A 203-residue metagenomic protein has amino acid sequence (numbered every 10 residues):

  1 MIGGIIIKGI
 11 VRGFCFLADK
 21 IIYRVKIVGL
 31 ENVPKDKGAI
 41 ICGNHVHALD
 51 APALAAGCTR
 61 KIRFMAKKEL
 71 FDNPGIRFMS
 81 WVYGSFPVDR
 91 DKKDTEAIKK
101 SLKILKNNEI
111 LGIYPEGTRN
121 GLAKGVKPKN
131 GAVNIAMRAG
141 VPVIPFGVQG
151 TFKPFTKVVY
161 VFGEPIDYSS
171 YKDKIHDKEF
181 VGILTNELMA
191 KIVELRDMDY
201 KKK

Functional and structural regions predicted by a protein language model:
I2, I6, I98-K203: Non-catalytic C-terminal accessory region of glycerolipid acyltransferases and related lyso-lipid remodeling enzymes
K8-G9, G13, K20, V33-K92 (+1 more regions): Catalytic core of membrane glycerolipid acyltransferases/transacylases, capturing the structured, soluble-facing
L17-L30: Low-complexity, charge- and small-residue-enriched intrinsically disordered regions
R24, T59-K61, V82, N108 (+1 more regions): A generic structural signal for alpha->beta connector loops
R24-K26, K93-I98: Glycine-rich, highly charged phosphate/nucleotide-binding loops
G29, F64-A66, P87, P145 (+1 more regions): Structural signal for conserved beta-strand scaffold positions within catalytic alpha/beta enzyme cores
E31, H45-V46, A53, K68 (+3 more regions): Short, flexible active-site-adjacent loop segments at beta-strand->alpha-helix junctions, enriched in small/polar
D91-D94, T185: A conditional alpha-helix N-cap/helix-loop micro-motif detector
